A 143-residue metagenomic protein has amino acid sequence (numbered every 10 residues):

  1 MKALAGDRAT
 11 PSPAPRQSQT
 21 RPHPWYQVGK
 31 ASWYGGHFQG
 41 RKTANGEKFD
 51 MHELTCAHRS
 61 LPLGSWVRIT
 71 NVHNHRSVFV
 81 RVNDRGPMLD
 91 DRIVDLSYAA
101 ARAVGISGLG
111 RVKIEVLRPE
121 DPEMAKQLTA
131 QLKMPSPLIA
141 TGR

Functional and structural regions predicted by a protein language model:
M1-R143: Secreted/periplasmic proteins
